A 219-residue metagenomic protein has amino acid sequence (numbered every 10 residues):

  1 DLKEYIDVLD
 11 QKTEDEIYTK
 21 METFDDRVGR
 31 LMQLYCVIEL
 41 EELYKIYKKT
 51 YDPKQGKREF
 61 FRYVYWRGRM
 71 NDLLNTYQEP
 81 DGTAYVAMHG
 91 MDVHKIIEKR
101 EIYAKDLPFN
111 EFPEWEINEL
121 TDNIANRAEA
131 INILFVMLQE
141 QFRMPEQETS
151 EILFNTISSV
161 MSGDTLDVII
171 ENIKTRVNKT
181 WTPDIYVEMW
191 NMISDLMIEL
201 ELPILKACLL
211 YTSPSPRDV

Functional and structural regions predicted by a protein language model:
D1-D10: Long, low-complexity, charged/polar intrinsically disordered regions in eukaryotic proteins
T13, Y18-V37: Positively charged, polyanion-binding regions of nucleic-acid-associated proteins
Y35, E39, G68, D72-T76 (+1 more regions): N-terminal, non-catalytic alpha-helical interaction modules of very large eukaryotic scaffold proteins
I38-Y47: Short acidic, hydrophobic short linear motifs in intrinsically disordered regions
D52-Q78, I185-M189: Charge-enriched amphipathic alpha-helical scaffolds
P80-D167: Long, charge-rich, low-complexity intrinsically disordered regions
K174-L210: Glycine-rich, aromatic-bearing surface loops/beta-hairpins
Y211-D218: Conserved small/polar residues in nucleotide/adenosyl-binding loops
